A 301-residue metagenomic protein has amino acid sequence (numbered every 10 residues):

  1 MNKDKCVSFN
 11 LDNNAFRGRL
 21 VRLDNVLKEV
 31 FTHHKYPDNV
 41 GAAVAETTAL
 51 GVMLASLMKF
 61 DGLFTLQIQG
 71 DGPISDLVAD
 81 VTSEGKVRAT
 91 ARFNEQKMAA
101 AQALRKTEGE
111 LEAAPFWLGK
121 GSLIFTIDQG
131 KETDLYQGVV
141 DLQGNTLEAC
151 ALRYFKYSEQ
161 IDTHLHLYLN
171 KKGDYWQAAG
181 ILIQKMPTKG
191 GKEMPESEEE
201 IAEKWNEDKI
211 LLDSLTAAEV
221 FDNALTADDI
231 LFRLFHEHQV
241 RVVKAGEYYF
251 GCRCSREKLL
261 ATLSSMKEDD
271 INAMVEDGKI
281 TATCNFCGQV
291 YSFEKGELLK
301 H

Functional and structural regions predicted by a protein language model:
M1-K244: Interaction interfaces in information-processing and related assembly proteins
D213-H301: Cys/His-clustered metal-coordination modules, chiefly Zn-binding fingers
